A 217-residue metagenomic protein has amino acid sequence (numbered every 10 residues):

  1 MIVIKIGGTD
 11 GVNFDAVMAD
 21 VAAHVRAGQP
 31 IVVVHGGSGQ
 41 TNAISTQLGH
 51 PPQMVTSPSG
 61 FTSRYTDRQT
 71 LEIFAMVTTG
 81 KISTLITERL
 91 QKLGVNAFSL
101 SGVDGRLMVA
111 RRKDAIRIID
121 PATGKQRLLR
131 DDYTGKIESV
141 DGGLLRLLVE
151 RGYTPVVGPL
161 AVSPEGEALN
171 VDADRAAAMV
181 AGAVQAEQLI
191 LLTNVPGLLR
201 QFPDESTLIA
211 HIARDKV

Functional and structural regions predicted by a protein language model:
M1-V217: Nucleotide/pyrophosphate-binding catalytic subdomain
